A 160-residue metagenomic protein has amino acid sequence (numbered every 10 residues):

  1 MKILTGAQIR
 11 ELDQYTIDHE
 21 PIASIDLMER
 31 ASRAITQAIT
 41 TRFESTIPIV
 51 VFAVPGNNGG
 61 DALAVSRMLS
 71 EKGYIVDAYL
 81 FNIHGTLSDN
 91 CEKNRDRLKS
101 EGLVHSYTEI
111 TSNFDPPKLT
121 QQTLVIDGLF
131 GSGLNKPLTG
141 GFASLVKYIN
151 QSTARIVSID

Functional and structural regions predicted by a protein language model:
M1-S45: Positively charged, low-complexity intrinsically disordered leader regions
K2-L4, F43-I159: Glycine-rich phosphate/dinucleotide-binding loop and adjoining beta-alpha-beta core of small-molecule
